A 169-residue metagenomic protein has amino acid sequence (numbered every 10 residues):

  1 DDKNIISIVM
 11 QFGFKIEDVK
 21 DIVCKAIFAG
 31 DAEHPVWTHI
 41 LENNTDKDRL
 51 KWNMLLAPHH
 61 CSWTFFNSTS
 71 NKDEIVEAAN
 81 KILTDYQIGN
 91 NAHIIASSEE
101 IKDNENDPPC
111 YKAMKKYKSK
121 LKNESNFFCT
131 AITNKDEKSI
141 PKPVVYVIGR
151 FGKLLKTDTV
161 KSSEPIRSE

Functional and structural regions predicted by a protein language model:
D1-M54, F65, D136-E169: Core dinuclear metal-dependent hydrolase active-site scaffold
D2, D18, E77-E169: Binuclear metal-ion centers of metallo-dependent hydrolases, dominated by the metallo-beta-lactamase
A29, A57, F128: Short glycine-rich loop/turn motifs that provide flexible caps or phosphate-binding loops at active sites
G30-A32, H59-C61, S98-E100: Active-site metal-binding loops of divalent metal-dependent hydrolases
V36-L41, F66-T69, N104-K112: A short acidic (Asp/Glu
H39-N44, F65-Y86: Surface-exposed intrinsically disordered loops and tails
R49-H60, N71, V76, T84 (+1 more regions): Catalytic lobes of large eukaryotic enzymes
